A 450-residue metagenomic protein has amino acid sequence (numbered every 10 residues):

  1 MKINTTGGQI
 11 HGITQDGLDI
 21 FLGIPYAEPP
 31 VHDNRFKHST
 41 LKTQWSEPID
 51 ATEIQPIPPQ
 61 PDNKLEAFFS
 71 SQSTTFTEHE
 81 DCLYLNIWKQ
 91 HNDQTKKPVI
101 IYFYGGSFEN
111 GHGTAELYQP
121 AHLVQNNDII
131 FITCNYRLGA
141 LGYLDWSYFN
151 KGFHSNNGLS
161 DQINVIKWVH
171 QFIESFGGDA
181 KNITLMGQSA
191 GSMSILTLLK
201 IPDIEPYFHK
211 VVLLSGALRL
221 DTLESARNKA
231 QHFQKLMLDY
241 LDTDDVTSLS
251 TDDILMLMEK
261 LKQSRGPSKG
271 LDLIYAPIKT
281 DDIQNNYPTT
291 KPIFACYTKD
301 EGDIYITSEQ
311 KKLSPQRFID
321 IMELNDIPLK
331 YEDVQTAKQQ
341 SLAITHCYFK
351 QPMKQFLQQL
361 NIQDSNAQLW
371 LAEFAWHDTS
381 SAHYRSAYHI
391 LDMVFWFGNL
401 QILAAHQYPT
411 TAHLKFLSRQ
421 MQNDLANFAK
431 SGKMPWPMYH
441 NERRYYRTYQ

Functional and structural regions predicted by a protein language model:
M1-N156, A180, Q407-M421, N427-E442: Non-catalytic accessory segments of hydrolases
P59-P61, Q358-Q450: Mobile gating loops/cap/lid regions near enzyme active sites that modulate substrate access
G105, N157-D161, S189-S192: Active-site loop->helix "elbow" adjoining a glycine-rich segment at hydrolase catalytic centers
F153-E174: Alpha/beta-hydrolase active-site loop
Q171, E205, K210, L214-S314 (+3 more regions): Substrate-access "cap/lid" subdomains that shape and gate the entrance to catalytic or ligand-binding pockets
F176-Q188: Alpha/beta-hydrolase fold nucleophile elbow
G187-A190, P202, S215: Catalytic nucleophile serine of serine hydrolases, specifically the conserved "nucleophile elbow" pentapeptide
S192-I204: Short glycine-enriched nucleophile-adjacent loop and the immediately C-terminal alpha-helix near the catalytic center
